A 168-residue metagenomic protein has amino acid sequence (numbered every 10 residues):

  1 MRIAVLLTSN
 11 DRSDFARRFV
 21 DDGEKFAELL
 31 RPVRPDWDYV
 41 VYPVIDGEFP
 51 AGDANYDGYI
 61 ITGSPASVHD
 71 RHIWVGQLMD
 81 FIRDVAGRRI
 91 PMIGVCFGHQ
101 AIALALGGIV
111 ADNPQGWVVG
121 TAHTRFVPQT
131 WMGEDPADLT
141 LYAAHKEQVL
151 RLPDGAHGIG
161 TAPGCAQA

Functional and structural regions predicted by a protein language model:
M1-I73, Q77-D80, D84-R88: N-terminal beta1-alpha1 cap of cysteine-dependent amidohydrolase-like domains
S9, F81-G94, A137-E147: Short secondary-structure transition/capping segments
N10, D46-E48, H99, W117 (+2 more regions): Residue-level detector of flexible, active-site-proximal loop/helix-junction positions within diverse enzyme catalytic
D11-D21, F97, M132-L141: Short low-complexity stretches enriched in small and charged residues
A16, A51-G52, A105, L152-D154: Short, well-ordered secondary-structure micro-motifs
E24-E28, Q100, K146-E147: Active-site phosphate/pyrophosphate- and oxyanion-stabilizing loops and adjacent acidic/basic residues in soluble
T62-T130: Cysteine-nucleophile active-site neighborhood
L106-A168: Pocket-forming structural segment of enzyme catalytic cores
